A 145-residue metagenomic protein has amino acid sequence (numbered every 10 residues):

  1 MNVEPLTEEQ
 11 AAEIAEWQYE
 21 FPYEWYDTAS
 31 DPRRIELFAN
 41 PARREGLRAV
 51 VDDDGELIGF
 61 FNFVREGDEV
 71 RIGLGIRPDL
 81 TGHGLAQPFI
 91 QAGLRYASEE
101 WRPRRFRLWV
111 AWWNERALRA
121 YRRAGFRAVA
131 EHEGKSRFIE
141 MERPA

Functional and structural regions predicted by a protein language model:
M1-N2: Extreme N-terminal starter segment of soluble prokaryotic enzymes
P5-G73, R77-T81, Y96, E100 (+2 more regions): Acetyl-CoA-dependent GNAT
R71, G75, R107-W109, E140: Conserved beta-strand segments that form the floor/walls of ligand-binding pockets within enzyme and binding domains
L74-Q91, E100, W112-R119, R123: Conserved glycine-rich acetyl-CoA-binding loop
A97-W109: Conserved GNAT acetyl-CoA-binding A-motif
R107-L118, G134-F138: Conserved beta-strand-loop-alpha-helix junction that forms the acyl-donor binding cleft
R122-E131: Conserved acetyl-CoA-binding loop of GNAT-fold acetyltransferases
I139-A145: Terminal substrate-recognition subdomain of acyl/acetyltransferases
